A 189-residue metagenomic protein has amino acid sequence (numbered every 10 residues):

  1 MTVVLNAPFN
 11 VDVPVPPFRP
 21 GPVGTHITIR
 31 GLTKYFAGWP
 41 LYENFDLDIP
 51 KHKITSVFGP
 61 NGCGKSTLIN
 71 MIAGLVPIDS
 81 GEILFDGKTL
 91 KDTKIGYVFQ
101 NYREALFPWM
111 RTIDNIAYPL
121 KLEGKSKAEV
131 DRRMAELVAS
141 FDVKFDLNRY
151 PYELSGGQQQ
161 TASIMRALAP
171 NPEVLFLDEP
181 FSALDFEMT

Functional and structural regions predicted by a protein language model:
I27, Y42-N44: Conserved structural motif at the start of ABC-family nucleotide-binding domains
F58-P60: The feature captures the beta-strand-to-loop junction immediately N-terminal to the Walker
A73: Helix-to-loop junction immediately C-terminal to a conserved catalytic motif
G81-K91: Conserved ABC transporter NBD signature motif
A128-D146: Conserved ABC ATPase "signature" region
Y150-L154, Q158: Conserved ABC ATPase signature
A169-E173: A short, proline-enriched helix->beta-strand linker immediately N-terminal to the Walker B motif in ABC-type P-loop
